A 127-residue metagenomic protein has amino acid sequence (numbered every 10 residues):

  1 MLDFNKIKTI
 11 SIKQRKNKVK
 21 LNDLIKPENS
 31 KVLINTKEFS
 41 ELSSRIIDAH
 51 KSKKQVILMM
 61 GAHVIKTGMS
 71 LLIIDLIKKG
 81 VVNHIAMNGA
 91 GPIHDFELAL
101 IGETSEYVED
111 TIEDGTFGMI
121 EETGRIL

Functional and structural regions predicted by a protein language model:
M1-E121: Metallocofactor- and cofactor-centric catalytic cores in central/energy metabolism, strongly enriched
L127: A substrate-binding/cap region within the structured catalytic cores of diverse enzymes
